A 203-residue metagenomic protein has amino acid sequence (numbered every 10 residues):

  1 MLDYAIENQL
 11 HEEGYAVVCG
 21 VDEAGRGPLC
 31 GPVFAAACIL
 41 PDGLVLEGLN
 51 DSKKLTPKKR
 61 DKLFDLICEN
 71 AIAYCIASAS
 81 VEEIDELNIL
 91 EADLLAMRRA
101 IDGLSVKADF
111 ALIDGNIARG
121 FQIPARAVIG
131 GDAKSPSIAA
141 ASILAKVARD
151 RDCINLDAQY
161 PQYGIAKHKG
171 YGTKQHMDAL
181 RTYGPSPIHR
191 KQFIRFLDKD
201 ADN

Functional and structural regions predicted by a protein language model:
M1-N203: RNase H-like, Mg2+-dependent phosphodiesterase core, and more generally RNA phosphate-backbone-engaging helix-loop
